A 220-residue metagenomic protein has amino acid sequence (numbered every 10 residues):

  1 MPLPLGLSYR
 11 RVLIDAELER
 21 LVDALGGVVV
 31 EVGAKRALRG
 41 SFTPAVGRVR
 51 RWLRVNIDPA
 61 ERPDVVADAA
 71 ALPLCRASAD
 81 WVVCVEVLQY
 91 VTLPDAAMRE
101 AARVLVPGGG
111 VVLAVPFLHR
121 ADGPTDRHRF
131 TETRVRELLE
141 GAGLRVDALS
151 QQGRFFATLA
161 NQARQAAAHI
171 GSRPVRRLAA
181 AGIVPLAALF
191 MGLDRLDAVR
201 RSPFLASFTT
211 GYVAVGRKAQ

Functional and structural regions predicted by a protein language model:
M1-C75, W81, L196, S207-Y212 (+1 more regions): Conserved N-terminal segment of class I S-adenosyl-L-methionine
S8, V87, P124-T125: A generic secondary-structure micro-motif detector that highlights 1-2 residue hydrophobic/ambivalent hotspots embedded
R39-F42, T92, A121: Glycine/Thr-rich phosphate-binding loops of Rossmann-like dinucleotide-binding domains
G40, L105, R127-T131: Short acidic-hydrophobic sequence patches enriched in Asp/Glu that either
A77, T92-A96: Short N-terminal helix/helix-N-cap motif within the alpha/beta-hydrolase-1
W81-V87: A short beta-strand submotif of the Rossmann-like class I SAM-dependent methyltransferase core that lines
V91-T92, L105-P107: Helix-to-beta-strand junctions that scaffold the AdoMet/dcAdoMet cofactor pocket in Class I SAM-dependent enzymes
D95-A96, E100, G110-A219: S-adenosyl-L-methionine-dependent methyltransferase catalytic module, highlighting the catalytic core
